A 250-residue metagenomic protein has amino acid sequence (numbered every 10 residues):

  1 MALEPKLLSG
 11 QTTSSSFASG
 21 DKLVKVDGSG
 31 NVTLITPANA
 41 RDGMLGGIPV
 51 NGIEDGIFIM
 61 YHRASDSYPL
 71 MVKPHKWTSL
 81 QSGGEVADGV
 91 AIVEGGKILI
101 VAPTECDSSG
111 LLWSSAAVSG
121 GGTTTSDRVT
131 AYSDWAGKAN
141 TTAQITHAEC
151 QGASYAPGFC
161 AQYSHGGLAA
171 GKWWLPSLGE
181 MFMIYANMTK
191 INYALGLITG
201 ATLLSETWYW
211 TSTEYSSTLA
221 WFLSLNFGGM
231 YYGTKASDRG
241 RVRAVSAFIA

Functional and structural regions predicted by a protein language model:
A2-M44: Extracellular repetitive beta-rich solenoid segments
T13, G20-D27, F58-M60, A91 (+1 more regions): Short hydrophobic/aromatic-rich beta-strand motifs
S14-K22, I53-D55, S217-L219: A short, compositionally biased
S14-S15, S29-I35, D66-L70, C106-W113 (+2 more regions): Short, surface-exposed beta-strand/loop "edge" segments at domain boundaries and coil↔beta transitions
V26, P37-A169, A236-R239, R243-A250: Short, compositionally biased
A153, Y163, L178-A250: C-terminal, surface-exposed recognition/capping segments
K172: Intrinsically disordered, low-complexity polar regions and short flexible loop motifs
